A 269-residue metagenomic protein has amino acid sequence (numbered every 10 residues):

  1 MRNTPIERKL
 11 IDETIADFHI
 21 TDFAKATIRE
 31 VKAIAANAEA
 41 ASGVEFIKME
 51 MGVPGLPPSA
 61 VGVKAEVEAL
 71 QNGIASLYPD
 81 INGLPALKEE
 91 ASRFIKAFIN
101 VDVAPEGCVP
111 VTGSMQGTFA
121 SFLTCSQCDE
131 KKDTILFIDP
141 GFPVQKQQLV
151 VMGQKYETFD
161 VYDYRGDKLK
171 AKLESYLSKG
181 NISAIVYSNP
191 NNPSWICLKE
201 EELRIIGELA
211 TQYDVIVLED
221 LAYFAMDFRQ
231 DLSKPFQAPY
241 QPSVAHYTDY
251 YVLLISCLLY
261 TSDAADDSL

Functional and structural regions predicted by a protein language model:
T4-Q116, A120: N-terminal small-domain helix-loop-helix segment of the aminotransferase-like
Q71-Y213, F224-V252: Conserved core of the PLP fold type I
V217-L218: Residue-level marker for buried hydrophobic side chains located in beta-strands that build the well-ordered beta-sheet
L221: Walker B catalytic acidic pair
S256-L258: Short, solvent-exposed loop/turn elements at beta->coil junctions and helix N-caps that rim active or binding pockets
Y260-A265: Conserved small/polar residues in nucleotide/adenosyl-binding loops
S268: Extended, polar beta-sheet/loop recognition surfaces of beta-rich domains that mediate binding to diverse ligands
